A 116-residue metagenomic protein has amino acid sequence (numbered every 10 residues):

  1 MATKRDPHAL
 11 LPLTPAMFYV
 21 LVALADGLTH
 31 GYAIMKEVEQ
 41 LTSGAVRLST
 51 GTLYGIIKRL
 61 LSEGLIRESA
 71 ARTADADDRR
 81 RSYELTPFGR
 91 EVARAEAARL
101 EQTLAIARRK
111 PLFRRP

Functional and structural regions predicted by a protein language model:
M1-T3: Long, low-complexity, charged/polar intrinsically disordered regions in eukaryotic proteins
D6-L10, A70-R72: Short beta-strand/turn micro-motifs at beta-sheet edges
H8-T52: N-terminal helix-turn-helix DNA-binding core of bacterial DNA-binding proteins
V22, K36, K58, R94 (+1 more regions): A cross-family signal for key residues in well-ordered alpha-helices that form functional helical elements
L53-L60: Basic amphipathic alpha-helical segments that dock to polyanions
L65-S69: A short, conserved structural fragment
A74-E96: Basic, amphipathic "hinge/linker" alpha-helix immediately C-terminal to the N-terminal HTH DNA-binding motif
F88-P116: Amphipathic alpha-helical dimerization/coiled-coil segments that flank or bridge DNA-binding/regulatory modules
